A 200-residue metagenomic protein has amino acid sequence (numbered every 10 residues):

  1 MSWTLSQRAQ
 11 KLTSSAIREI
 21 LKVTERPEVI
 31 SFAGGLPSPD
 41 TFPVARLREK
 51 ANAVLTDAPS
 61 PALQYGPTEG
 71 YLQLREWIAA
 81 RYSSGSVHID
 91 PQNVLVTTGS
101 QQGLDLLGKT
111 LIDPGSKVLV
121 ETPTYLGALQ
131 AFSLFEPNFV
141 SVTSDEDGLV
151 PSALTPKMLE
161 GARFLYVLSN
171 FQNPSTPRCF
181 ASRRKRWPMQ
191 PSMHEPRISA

Functional and structural regions predicted by a protein language model:
M1, I20, E28, D40 (+2 more regions): Polar low-complexity intrinsically disordered regions
M1-K11: Conserved PLP-binding active-site segment in aminotransferase class I/II-type PLP enzymes
S2-T4, A53-A58, E136-P137, N170-F171: Short glycine/proline- and charge-enriched loop/turn segments that cap or connect secondary-structure elements
L5-S6, I17-R18, S116, L154: A composition-driven signal for long, intrinsically disordered, charge-rich low-complexity tracts
Q10-G99, L106: N-terminal small-domain helix-loop-helix segment of the aminotransferase-like
P61-I198: Conserved core of the PLP fold type I
